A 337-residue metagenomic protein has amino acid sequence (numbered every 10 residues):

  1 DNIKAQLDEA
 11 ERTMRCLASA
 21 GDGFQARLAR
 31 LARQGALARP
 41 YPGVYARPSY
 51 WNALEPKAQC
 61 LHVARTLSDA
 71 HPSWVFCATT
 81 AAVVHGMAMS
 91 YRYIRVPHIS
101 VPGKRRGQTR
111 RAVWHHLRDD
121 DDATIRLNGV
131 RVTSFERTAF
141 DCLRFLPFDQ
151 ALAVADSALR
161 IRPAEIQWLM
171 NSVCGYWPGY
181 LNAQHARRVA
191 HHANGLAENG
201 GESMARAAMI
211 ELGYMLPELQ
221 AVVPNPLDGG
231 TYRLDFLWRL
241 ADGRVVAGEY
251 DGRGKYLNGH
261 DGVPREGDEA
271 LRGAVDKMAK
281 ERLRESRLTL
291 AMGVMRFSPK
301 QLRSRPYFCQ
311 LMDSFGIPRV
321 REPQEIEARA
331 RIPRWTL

Functional and structural regions predicted by a protein language model:
D1-N182, I317-L337: Short gly/ser-rich loop at a beta-strand->alpha-helix junction or flexible surface loop bordering the NTP-binding
K4-D8, R15-G23, L159-L337: Surface segments flanking catalytic/ligand-binding clefts of nucleic-acid enzymes
